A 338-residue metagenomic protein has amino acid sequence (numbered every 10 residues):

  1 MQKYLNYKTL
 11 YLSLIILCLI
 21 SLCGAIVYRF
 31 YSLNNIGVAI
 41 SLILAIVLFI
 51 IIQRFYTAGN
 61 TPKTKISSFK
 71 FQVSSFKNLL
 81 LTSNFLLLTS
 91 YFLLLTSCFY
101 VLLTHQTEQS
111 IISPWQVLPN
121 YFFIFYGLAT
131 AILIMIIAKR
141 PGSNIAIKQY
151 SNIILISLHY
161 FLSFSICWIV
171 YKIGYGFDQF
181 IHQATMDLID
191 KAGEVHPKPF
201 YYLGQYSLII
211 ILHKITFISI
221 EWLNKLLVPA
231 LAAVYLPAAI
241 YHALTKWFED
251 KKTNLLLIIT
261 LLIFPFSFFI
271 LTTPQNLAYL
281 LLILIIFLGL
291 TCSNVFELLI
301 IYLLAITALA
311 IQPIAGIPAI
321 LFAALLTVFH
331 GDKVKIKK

Functional and structural regions predicted by a protein language model:
M1-F69, S75-I145: Membrane-embedded, hydrophobic transmembrane alpha-helices
Q2-Y7, I112-S113, T185-G193, T216-S219 (+3 more regions): Short juxtamembrane and helix-loop transition motifs at transmembrane-helix boundaries in membrane proteins
L10-L17, I169, I173, H196-P197 (+2 more regions): Hydrophobic alpha-helical transmembrane segments of multi-pass membrane proteins
I16-A25, I156-S163, Q205, I209-K214 (+1 more regions): Membrane-embedded helix bundles of polyisoprenyl
R29-S32, W168-G174, W222, P265-Q275: Membrane-interface helix caps and helix-loop-helix hairpins in membrane proteins
Q149-E194: Extracytoplasmic loop-helix module adjacent to an early transmembrane segment
Y171-T185, V195-I211, F217-I220: Extracytoplasmic catalytic/substrate-binding loops of multi-pass membrane glycan-assembly enzymes
V334-K338: Hydrophobic alpha-helical membrane-interfacial segments at the cytosolic entry of transmembrane helices
